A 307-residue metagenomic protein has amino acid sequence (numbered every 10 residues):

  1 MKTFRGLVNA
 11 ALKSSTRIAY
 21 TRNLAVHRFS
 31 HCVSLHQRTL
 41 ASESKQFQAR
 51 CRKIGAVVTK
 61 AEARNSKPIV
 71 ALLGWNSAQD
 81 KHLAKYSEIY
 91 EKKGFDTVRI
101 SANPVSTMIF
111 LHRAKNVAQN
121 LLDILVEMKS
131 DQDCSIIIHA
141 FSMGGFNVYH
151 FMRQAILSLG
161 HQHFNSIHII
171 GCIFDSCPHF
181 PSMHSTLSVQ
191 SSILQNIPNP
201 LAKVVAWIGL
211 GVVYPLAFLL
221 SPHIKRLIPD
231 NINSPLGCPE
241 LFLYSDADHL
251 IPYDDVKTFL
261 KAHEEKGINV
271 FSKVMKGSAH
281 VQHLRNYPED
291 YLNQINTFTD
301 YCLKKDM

Functional and structural regions predicted by a protein language model:
M1-I54, M307: N-terminal mitochondrial targeting presequence
A41-T107: Short, surface-exposed "cap/lid" segments of acyl-processing enzymes
W75-N76, P178, D246-D248: Residue-level signal for short, function-critical loop segments
P104-Q132: Catalytic nucleophile-loop/oxyanion-hole region of alpha/beta-hydrolase and closely related hydrolase-like folds
V148-S158: Short glycine-enriched nucleophile-adjacent loop and the immediately C-terminal alpha-helix near the catalytic center
S166-L220: Hydrolase active-site cap/lid region
K203-I295, Y301-C302, D306: Serine-hydrolase catalytic core
